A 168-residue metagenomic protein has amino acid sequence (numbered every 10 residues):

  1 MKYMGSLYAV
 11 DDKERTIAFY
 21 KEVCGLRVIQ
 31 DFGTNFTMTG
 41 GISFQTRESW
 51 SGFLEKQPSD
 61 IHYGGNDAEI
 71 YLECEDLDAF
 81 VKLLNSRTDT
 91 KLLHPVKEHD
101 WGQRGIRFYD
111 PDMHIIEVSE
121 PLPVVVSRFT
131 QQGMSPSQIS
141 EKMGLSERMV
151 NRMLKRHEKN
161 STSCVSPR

Functional and structural regions predicted by a protein language model:
M1, V28-D31, H99-W101: Short solvent-exposed loop/turn micro-motifs enriched in small/polar/acidic residues
M1-R15, A68-I70, P121-R168: N-terminal beta-strand motif that seeds the catalytic metal site of vicinal oxygen chelate
K2-V10, T37, F44, S49 (+1 more regions): Compact recognition or signaling/catalytic modules
D11-E14, G65-D112, Q132, M143-R148 (+1 more regions): Vicinal oxygen chelate
E14-V23: Conserved active-site alpha-helix within GNAT-family acetyltransferase domains
E22-I29, D89-T90, L145: Conserved acetyl-CoA-binding loop of GNAT-fold acetyltransferases
R27-G64, I115-E120, N160-S161: Conserved short beta-strand elements that form part of the metal-binding/catalytic scaffold of enzyme active sites
R107-V124: A contiguous, mid-protein "functional segment" used to position or interact with cofactors/ions or partner subunits
